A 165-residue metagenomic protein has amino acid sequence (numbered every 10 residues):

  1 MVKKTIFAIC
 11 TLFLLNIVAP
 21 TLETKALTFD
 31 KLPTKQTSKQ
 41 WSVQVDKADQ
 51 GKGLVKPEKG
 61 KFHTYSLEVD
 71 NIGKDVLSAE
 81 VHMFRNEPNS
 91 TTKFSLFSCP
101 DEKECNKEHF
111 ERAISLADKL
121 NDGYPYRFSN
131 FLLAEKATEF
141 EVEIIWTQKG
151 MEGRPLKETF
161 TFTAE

Functional and structural regions predicted by a protein language model:
M1-L27: Sec-dependent N-terminal signal peptides of Gram-positive bacterial secreted proteins and lipoproteins
T24-S38: A eukaryote-biased signal for short, well-structured alpha-helical docking elements
T37-F97: Short, surface-exposed binding/anchoring microloops in extracellular/periplasmic proteins
K59, A134-K136, R154: A generic structural micro-feature
K74, Q148-R154: Short, cysteine-centered beta-strand-loop-beta hairpins and adjacent loop/turn segments enriched in charged/polar
E87-T92, E102-F110, T163-E165: Short, surface-exposed linear segments at secondary-structure transitions and domain or protein termini
F97-G150: Short, solvent-exposed, Trp/other aromatic-anchored flexible loops in extracytoplasmic proteins
E152-E165: Short beta-strand elements
